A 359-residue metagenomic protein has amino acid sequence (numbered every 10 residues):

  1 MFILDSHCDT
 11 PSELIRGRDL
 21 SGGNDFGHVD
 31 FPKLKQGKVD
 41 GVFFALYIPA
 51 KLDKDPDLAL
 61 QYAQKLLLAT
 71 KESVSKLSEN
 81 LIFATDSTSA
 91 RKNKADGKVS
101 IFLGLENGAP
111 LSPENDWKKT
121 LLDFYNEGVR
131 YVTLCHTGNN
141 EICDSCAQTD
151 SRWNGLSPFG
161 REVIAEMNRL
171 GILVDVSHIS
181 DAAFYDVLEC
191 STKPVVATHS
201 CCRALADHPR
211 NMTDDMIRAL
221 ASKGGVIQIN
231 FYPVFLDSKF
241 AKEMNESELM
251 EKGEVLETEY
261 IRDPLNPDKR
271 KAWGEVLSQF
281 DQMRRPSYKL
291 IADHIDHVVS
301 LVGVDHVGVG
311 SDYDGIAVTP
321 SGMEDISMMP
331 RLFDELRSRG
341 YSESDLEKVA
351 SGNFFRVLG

Functional and structural regions predicted by a protein language model:
M1-L156, D207-G359: N-terminal hydrophobic targeting/anchoring segments and the immediately downstream early-domain regions of hydrolases
N126-N211: Divalent metal-binding pocket/active-site signature
